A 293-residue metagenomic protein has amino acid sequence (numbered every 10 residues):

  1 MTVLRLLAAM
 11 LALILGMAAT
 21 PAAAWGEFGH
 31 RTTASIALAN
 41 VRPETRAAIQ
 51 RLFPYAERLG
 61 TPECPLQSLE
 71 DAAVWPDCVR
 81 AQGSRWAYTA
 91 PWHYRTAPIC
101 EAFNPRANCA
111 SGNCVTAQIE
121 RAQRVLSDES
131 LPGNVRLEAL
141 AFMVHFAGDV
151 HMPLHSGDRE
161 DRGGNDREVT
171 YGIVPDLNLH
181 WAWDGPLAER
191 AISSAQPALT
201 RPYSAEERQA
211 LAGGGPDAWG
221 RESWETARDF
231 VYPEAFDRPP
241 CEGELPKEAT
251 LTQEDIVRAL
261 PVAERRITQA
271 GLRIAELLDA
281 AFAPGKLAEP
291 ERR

Functional and structural regions predicted by a protein language model:
M1-M10: Bacterial N-terminal signal peptides that target proteins for export
A19-P21: N-terminal signal peptide c-region/cleavage motif recognized by signal peptidases
A23-F146, P153-R293: N-terminal, motif-rich segments that launch catalysis or mediate targeting to/interaction with membranes, typified by
